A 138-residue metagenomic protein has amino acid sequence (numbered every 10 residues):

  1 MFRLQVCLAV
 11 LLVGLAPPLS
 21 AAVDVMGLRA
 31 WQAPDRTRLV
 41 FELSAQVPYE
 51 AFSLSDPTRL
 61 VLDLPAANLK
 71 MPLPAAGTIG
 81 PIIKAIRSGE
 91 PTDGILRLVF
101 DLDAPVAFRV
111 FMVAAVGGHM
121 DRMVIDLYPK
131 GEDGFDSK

Functional and structural regions predicted by a protein language model:
M1-F2: N-terminal secretory signal peptides that target proteins for export/translocation
Q5-P18: Bacterial N-terminal signal peptides
L19-K138: Signal-peptide-cleaved, periplasmic/extracellular N-terminal interaction regions immediately downstream of the signal
